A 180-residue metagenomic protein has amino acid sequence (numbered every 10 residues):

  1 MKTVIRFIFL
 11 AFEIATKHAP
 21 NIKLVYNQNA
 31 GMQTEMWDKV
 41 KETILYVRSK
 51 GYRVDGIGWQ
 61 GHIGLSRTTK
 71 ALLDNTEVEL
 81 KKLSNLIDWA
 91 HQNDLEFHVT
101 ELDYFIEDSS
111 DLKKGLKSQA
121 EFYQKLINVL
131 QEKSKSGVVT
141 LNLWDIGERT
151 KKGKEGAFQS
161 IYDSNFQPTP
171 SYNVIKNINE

Functional and structural regions predicted by a protein language model:
M1, V25-N29, D55-G58, S136-E148: Active-site groove signature of glycoside hydrolases
M1-N21, N27: Conserved beta-alpha junction segments in alpha/beta enzyme cores
R6-E13, A30, E35-V47, V78-D88 (+1 more regions): Alpha-helical scaffolding within the catalytic cores of extracellular/periplasmic polymer-degrading hydrolases
H18-A30, V40-E77, H91-F105: Aromatic- and acid-rich polysaccharide-binding/catalytic face of secreted or lumenal carbohydrate-active enzymes
M36, S66, S109-S110: Short Asp/Glu-rich motifs
K70-H98, D103-E180: Aromatic-rich peripheral "rim/lid" segments of glycoside hydrolase catalytic domains that contact and position glycan
